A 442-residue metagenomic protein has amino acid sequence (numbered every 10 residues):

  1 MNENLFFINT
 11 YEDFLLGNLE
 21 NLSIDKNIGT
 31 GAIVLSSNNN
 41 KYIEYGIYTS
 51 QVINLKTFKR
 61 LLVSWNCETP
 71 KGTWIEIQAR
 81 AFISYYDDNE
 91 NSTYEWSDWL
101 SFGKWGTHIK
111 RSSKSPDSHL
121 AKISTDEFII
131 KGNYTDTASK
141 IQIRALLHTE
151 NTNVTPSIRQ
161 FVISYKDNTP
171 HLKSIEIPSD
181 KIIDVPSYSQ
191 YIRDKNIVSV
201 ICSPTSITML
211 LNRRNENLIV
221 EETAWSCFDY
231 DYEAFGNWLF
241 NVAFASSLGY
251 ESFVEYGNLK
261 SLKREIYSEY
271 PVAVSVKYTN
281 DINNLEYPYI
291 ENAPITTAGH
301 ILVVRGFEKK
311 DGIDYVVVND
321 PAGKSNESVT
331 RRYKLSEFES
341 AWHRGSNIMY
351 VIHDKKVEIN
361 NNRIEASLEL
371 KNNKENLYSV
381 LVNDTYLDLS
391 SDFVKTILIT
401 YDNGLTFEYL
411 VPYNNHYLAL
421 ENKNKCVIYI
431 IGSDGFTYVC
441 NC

Functional and structural regions predicted by a protein language model:
N2-Y165: Non-cytosolic beta-sandwich-type ligand-binding/adhesion modules
N4-S23, A32, I53-K56, D87 (+3 more regions): Noncatalytic regulatory segments and standalone regulatory/sensor domains
K41, N217-K356, L410: Conserved active-site-adjacent core of cysteine acyl-enzyme catalytic domains
V63-W65, Y378-S391: Aromatic/hydrophobic beta-strand junction motif of beta-rich domains
N133-T137, Y417-K425: Surface-exposed, short loops/turns at beta-strand junctions within beta-sandwich domains
K140, L146-F235, K310: Active-site-adjacent structural segments surrounding the nucleophilic cysteine of cysteine proteases and isopeptidases
I141-L147, N424-D434: Short, aromatic- and glycine-rich surface loops/edge beta-strands on solvent-exposed regions
Y409, G435-C442: Edge beta-strands of extracellular beta-sandwich domains
